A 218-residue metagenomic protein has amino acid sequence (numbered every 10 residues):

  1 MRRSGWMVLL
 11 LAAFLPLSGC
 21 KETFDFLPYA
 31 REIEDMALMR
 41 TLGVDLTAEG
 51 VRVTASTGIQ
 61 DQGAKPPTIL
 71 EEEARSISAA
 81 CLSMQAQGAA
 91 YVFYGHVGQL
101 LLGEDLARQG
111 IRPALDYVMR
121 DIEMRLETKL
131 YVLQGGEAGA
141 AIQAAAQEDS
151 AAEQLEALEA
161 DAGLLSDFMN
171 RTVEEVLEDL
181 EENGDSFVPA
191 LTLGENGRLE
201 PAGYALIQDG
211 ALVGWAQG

Functional and structural regions predicted by a protein language model:
R2-L10, F14-G218: Membrane-proximal alpha-helical signals and transmembrane carboxylates
